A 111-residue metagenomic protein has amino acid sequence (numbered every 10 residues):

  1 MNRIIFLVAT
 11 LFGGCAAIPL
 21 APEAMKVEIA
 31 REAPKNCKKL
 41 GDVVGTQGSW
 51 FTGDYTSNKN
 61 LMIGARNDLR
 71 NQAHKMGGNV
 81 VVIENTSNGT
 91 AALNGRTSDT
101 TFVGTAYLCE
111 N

Functional and structural regions predicted by a protein language model:
M1-V8: Sec-dependent signal peptide recognition, specifically the positively charged N-region followed immediately by
G14-C15: N-terminal Sec signal peptide cleavage junction
M25, K39-G41, G77-N79, S98-V103: Envelope-exposed proteins and targeting segments
M25-T46: Post-signal peptide N-terminal segment of mature Sec-exported envelope proteins
E32-K38, H74-V80, C109-N111: A short, structured loop/turn motif at beta-sheet edges
G45, W50-S87: Short, well-ordered alpha-helical segments
F51-T52, N60, G89-N111: Short acidic, glycine/proline-enriched helix-loop-strand junctions
